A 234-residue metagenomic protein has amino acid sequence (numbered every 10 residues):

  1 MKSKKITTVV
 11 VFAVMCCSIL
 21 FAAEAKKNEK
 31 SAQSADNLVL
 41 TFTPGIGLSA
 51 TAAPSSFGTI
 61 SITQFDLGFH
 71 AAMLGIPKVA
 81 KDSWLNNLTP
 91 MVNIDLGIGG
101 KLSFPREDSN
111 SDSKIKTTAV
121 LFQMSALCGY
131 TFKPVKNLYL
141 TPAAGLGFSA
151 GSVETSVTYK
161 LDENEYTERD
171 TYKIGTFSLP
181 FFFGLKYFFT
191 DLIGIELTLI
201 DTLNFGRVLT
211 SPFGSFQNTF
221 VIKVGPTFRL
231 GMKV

Functional and structural regions predicted by a protein language model:
M1-V10: Bacterial N-terminal signal peptides that target proteins for export
V10-S18: Bacterial N-terminal signal peptides
A22-N86, K101-S103, T219-V234: Short glycine/proline- and aromatic-enriched beta-strand/turn motifs that initiate or cap beta-hairpins
T41-S49, T89-K101, A143-S149, T198-I200: Transmembrane beta-strands of outer-membrane beta-barrel proteins
P44, F65-L67, L96, S113-T117 (+1 more regions): One face of beta-strands
T51-F57, K101-S109, G151-V157, G206-T210: Outer-membrane beta-barrel proteins
M73-P77, L85, I115-A119, M124-V234: Outer-membrane beta-barrel transmembrane domain signature
T89-L121, R207: Surface-exposed loop and membrane-interface regions of Gram-negative outer-membrane beta-barrel proteins
